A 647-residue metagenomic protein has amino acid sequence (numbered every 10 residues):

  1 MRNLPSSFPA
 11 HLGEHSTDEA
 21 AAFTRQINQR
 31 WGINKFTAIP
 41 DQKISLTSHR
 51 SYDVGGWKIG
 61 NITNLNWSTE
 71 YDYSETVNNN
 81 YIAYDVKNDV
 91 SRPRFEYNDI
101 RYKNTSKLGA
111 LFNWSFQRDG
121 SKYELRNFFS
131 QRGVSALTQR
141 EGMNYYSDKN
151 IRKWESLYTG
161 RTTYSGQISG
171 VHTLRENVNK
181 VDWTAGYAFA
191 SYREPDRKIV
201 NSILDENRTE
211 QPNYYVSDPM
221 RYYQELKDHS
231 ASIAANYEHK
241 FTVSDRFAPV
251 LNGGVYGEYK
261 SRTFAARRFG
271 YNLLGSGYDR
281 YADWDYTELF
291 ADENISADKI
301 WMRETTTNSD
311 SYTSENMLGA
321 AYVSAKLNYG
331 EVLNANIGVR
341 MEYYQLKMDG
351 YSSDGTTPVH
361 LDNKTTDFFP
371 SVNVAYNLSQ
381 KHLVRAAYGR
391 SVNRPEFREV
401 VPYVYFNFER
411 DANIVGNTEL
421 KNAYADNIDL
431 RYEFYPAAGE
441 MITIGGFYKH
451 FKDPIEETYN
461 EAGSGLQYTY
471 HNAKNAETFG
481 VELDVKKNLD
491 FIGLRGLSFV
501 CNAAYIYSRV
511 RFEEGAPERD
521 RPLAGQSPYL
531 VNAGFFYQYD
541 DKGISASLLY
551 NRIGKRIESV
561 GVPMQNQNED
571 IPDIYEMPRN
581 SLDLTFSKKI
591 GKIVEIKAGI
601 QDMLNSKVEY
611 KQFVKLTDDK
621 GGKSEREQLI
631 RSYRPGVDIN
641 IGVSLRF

Functional and structural regions predicted by a protein language model:
I27-T138, T162-G166, E176, V372: Transmembrane beta-barrel wall of Gram-negative outer-membrane proteins
D53-G60, D119-G120, R175-K180, F241-L251 (+8 more regions): Short loop/turn motifs that connect adjacent beta-strands in outer-membrane beta-barrel proteins
L65-Y71, R118, F129-G133, L174 (+16 more regions): Transmembrane beta-strands of outer-membrane beta-barrel pores
S135, R140, S191-R193, E210 (+9 more regions): Surface-exposed extracellular loop regions of Gram-negative outer-membrane beta-barrel proteins, predominantly
Y214, L226, S230-N236, Y281 (+5 more regions): Outer membrane beta-barrel strand-and-loop segments of large Gram-negative receptors, especially TonB-dependent
M220, Q224, N236, K240-F241 (+2 more regions): Signature of Gram-negative outer-membrane beta-barrel scaffolds
F447-F451, Q467-R556, V560: Gram-negative outer-membrane beta-barrel transporters
K452, R552-G561, S587-F647: C-terminal beta-signal and adjacent terminal beta-strands/loops of Gram-negative outer-membrane beta-barrel proteins
